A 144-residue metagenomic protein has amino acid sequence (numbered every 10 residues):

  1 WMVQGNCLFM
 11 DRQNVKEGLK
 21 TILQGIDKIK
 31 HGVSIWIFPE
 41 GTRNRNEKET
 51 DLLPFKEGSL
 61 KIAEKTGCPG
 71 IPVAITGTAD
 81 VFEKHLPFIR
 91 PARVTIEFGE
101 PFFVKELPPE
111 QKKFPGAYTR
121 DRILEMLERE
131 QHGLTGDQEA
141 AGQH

Functional and structural regions predicted by a protein language model:
W1-L23, D27: Membrane-interfacial amphipathic helices and adjacent loop/beta segments that form the lipid-substrate binding surface
L19-H144: Non-catalytic C-terminal accessory region of glycerolipid acyltransferases and related lyso-lipid remodeling enzymes
